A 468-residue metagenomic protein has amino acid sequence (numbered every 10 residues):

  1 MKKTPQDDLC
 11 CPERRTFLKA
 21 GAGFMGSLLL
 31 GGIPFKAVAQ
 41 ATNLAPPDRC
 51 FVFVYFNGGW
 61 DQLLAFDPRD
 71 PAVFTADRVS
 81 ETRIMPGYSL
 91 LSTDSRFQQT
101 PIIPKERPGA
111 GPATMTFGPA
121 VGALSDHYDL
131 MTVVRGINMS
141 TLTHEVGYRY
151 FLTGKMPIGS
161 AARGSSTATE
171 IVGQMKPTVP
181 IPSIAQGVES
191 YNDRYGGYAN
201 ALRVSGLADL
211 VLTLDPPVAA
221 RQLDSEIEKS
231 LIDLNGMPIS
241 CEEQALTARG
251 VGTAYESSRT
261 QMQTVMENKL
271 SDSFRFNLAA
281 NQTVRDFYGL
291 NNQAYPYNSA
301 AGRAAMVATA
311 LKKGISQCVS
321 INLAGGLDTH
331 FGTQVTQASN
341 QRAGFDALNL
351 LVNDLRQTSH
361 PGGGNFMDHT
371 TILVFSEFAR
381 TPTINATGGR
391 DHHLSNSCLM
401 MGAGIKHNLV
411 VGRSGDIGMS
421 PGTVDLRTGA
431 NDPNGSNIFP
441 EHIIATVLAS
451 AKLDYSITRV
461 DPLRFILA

Functional and structural regions predicted by a protein language model:
K2-A468: Ligand-binding pockets and gating/stacking loops
